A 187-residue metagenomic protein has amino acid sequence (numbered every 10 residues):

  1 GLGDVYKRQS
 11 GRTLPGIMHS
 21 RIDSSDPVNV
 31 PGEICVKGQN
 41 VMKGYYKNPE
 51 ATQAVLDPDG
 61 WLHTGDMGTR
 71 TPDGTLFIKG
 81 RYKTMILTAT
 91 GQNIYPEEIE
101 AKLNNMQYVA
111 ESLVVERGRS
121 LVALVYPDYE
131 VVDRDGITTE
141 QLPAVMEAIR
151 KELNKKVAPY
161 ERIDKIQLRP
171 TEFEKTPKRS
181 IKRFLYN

Functional and structural regions predicted by a protein language model:
G1-Y6: Short, small-residue-biased leader/transition segments that mark boundaries at the very start of proteins
R12-M18, D26-N29, E33-T88, N105: Conserved ATP-binding/catalytic segment of the ANL
V30, T71, F77, I94 (+2 more regions): Generic structural signal for well-ordered beta-strand positions
V41, T75-K102, V131-Q141, P159-D164: Adenylate-forming
M67, P72, N105-Y129: C-terminal boundary motif of the adenylate-forming
G74, L103, A123, I166 (+1 more regions): Residue-level signal for inorganic ion chemistry
E111, R119, R150-N187: Conserved C-terminal "lid"/linker of ANL adenylate-forming enzymes
